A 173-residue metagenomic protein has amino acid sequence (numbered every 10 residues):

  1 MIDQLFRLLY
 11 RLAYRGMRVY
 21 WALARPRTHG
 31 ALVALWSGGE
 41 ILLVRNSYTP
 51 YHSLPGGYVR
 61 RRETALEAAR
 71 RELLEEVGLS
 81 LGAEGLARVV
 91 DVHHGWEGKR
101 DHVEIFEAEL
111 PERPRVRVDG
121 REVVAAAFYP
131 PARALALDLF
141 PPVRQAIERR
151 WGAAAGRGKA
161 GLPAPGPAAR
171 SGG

Functional and structural regions predicted by a protein language model:
M1-L32: Acidic, metal-coordinating catalytic segment for phosphate/diphosphate chemistry, firing primarily on the Nudix
H29-A31, G39, D101-E104, V124: Change "...and in nucleic-acid phosphodiester-cleaving endonucleases..." to "...and in nucleic-acid processing enzymes
A31, W36-E76, G173: Conserved Nudix-box catalytic region and its N-terminal flanking loop in Nudix hydrolases and closely related
G38-E40, E109-P114, P131-R133: Short loop segments at secondary-structure junctions
P50-Y51, G120-G173: Nudix hydrolase/Nudix homology domain
G78-L79, F128: Glycine-centered C-terminal helix-capping/turn motifs at helix ends
S80-V90: A short coil-to-beta-strand element that immediately follows conserved catalytic motifs
V92-R115, A127, R150: Active-site-adjacent beta-strand/loop module that shapes the phosphate/pyrophosphate-binding cleft
